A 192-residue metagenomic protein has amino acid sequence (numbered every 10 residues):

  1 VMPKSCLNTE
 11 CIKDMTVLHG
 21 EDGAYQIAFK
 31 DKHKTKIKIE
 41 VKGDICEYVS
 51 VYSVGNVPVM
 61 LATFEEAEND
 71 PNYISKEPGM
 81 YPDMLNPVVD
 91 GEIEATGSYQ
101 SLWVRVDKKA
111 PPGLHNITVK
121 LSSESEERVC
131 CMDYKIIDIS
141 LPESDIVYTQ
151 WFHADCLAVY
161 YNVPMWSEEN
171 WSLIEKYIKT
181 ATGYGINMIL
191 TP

Functional and structural regions predicted by a protein language model:
V1-E10, D22, K32-V104, P111: Surface-exposed binding patches on compact interaction domains or structured appendages
P3-S5, T16-V17, P58-T63, A67 (+1 more regions): N-terminal basic, low-complexity leaders that serve as flexible interaction/assembly modules and, when applicable, as
T9, T16, T35, T63 (+5 more regions): Residue-identity detector for threonine
I12-I37, S167-S172, K176-K179, Y184: Solvent-exposed, low-complexity, repeat-rich "mucin-like" stalks and linkers
Y25, Y48, Y52, Y73 (+7 more regions): Sequence-level detector for tyrosine residue identity
A28-K38, D90-I146, W171: Extended acidic/polar, glycine-enriched regions that form or flank non-catalytic beta-rich accessory modules
V129-P192: An acidic-aromatic substrate-binding cleft motif
